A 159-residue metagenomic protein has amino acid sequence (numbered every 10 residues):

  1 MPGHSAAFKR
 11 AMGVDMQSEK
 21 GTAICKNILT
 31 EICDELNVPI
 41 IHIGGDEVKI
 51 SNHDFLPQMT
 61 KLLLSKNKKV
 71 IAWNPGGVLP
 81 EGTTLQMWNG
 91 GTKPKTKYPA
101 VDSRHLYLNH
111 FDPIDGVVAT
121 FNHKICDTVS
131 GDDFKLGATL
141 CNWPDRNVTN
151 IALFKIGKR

Functional and structural regions predicted by a protein language model:
P2-G3, D112: Short acidic, glycine/serine/threonine-rich loops at helix termini
G3-T84, G90-K93: Active-site neighborhood of glycoside hydrolase catalytic domains
W88-R159: Flexible, acidic glycine-rich loops studded with aromatic residues
